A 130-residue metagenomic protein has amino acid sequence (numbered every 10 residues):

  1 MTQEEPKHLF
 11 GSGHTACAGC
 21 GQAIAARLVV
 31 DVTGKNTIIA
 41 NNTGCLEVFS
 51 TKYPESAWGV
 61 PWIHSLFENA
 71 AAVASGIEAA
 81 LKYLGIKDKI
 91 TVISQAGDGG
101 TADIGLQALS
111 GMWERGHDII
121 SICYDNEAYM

Functional and structural regions predicted by a protein language model:
M1-Y124, A128-M130: Cofactor-binding active-site loop characterized by glycine-rich and histidine/acidic residues
